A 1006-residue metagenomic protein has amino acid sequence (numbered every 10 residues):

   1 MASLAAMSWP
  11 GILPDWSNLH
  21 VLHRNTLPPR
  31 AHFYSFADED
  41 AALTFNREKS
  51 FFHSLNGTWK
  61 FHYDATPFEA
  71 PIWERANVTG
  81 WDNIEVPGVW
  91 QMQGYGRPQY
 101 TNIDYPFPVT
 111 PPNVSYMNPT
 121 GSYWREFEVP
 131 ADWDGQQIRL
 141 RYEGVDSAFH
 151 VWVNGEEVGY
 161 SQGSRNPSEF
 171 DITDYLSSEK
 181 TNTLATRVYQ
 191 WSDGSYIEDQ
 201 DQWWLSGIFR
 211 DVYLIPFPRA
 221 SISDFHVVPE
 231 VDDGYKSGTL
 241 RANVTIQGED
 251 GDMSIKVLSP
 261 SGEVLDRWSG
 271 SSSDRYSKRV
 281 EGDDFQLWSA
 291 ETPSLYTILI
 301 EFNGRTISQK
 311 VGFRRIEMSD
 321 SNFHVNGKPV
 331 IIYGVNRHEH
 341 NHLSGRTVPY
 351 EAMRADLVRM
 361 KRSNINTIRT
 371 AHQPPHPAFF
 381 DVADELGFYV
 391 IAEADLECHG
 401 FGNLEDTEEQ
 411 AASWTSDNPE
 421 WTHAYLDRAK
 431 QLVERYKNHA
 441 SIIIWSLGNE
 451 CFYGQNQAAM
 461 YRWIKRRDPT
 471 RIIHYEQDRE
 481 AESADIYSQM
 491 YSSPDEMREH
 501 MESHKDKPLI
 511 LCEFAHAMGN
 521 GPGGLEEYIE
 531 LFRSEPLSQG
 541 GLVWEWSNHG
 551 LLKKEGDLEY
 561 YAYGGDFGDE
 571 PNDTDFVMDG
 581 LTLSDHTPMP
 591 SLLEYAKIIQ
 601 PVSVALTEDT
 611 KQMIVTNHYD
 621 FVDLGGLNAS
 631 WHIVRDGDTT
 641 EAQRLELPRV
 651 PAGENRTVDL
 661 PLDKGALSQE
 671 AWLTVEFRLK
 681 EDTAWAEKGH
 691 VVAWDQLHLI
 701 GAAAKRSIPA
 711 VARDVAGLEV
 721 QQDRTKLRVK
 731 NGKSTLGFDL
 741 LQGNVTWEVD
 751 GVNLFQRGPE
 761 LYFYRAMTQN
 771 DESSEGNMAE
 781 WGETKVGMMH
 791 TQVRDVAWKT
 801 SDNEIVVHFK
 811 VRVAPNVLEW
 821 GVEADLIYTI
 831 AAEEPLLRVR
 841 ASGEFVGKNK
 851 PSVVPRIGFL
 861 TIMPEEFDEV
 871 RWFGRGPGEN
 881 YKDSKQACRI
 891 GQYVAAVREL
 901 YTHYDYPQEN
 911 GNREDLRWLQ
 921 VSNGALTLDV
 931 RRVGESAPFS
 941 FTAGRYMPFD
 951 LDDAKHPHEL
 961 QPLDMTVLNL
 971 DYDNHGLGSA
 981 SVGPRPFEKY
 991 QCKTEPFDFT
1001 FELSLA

Functional and structural regions predicted by a protein language model:
W9-F45, V86, Q93-G96, T101-P106 (+4 more regions): Extended substrate-binding grooves/exosites of carbohydrate-active enzymes
W9-H23, F45, K60-D64, W81 (+8 more regions): Accessory beta-strand-rich segments of carbohydrate-active enzymes
Q91-Q93, Q190, S289, P661-Q669 (+2 more regions): Beta-strand/loop-rich accessory regions of lumenal/periplasmic or secreted enzymes, predominantly carbohydrate-active
M92-R97, D104-N113, Q162-S164, T173-G238 (+9 more regions): An acidic-aromatic loop/edge-strand motif
Y123-R125, N166-F170, D274-K278, R656-L660 (+1 more regions): Short strand-edge motifs at loop-to-beta-strand transitions and within beta-strands of extracellular beta-rich domains
W133-Q136, L176-T181, E281-L295, A666-W672: Short glycine/proline/serine/threonine-rich loop/turn segments at secondary-structure transition edges
V153, K236-G270, K278, I298 (+3 more regions): Beta-strand-rich binding/interaction modules
D199-I222, L558-I614, H618-D638, P648 (+7 more regions): Catalytic cores of secreted or luminal carbohydrate-active enzymes
